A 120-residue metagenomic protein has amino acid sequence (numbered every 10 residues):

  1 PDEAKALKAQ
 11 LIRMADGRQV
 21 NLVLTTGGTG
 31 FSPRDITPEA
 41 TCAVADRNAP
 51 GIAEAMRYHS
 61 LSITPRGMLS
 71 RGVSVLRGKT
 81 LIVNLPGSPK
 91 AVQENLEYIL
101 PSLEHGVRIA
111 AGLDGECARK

Functional and structural regions predicted by a protein language model:
P1-K120: Non-catalytic beta/alpha edge segments that cap or flank active sites
